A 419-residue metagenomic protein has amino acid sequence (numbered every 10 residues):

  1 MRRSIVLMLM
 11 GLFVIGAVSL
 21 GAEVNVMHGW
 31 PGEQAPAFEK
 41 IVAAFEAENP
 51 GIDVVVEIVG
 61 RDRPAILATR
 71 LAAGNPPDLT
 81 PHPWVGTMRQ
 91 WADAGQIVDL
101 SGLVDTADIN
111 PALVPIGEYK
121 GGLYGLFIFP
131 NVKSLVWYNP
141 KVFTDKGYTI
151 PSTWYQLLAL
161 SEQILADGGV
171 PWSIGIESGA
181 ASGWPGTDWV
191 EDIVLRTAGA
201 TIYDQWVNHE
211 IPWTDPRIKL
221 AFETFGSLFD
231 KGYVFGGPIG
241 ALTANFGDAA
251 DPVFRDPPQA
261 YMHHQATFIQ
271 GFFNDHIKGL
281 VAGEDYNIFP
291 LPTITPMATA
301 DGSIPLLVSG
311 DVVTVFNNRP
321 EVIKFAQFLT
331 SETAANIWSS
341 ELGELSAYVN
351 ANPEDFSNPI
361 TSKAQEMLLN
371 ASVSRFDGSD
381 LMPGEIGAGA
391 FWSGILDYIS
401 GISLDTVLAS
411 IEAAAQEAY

Functional and structural regions predicted by a protein language model:
S19-Q96, T106-A107, G121, I150 (+5 more regions): Conserved N-terminal structural module of periplasmic/extracytoplasmic solute-binding proteins
T69-R70, P77-D78, A107-K141, V170-P171 (+2 more regions): A structural signal for short loop-to-beta-strand junctions that line the ligand-binding cleft of periplasmic/secreted
A73, D275-E344: Extracytoplasmic/periplasmic substrate-recognition and gating elements
P83-L135, L158, I164, P185 (+2 more regions): Hinge/lid segment of periplasmic solute-binding proteins
D99-P115, I176, L195-L220, H276-V281 (+2 more regions): Short, solvent-exposed loop/beta-turn-alpha elements that line the ligand-binding surface or hinge of extracytoplasmic
Y124-I128, L158-I211: Extracytoplasmic/periplasmic solute-binding protein
S161, V207-L242: Glycine-centered hinge/linker elements that transmit conformational signals in sensory and ligand-binding systems
W206, E344-E354, S362-Y419: C-terminal capping/gating helix-and-loop segments adjacent to ligand/active sites or protein-protein/ligand interfaces
